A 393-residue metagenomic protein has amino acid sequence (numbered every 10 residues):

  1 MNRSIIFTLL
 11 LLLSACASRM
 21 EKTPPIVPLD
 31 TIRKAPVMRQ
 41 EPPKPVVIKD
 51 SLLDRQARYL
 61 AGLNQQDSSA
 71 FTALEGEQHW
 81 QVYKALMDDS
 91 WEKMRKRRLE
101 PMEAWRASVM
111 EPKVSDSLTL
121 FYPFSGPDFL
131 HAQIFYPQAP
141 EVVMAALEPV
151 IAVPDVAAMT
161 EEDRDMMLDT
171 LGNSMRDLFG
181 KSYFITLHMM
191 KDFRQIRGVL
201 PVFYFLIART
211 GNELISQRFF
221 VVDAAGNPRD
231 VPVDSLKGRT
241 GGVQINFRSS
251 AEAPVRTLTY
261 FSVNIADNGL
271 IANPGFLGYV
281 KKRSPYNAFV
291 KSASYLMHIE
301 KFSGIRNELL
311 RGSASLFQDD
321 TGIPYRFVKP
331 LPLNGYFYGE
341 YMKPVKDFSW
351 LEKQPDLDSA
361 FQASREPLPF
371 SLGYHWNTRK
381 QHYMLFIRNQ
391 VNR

Functional and structural regions predicted by a protein language model:
S4-L13: Sec-dependent N-terminal signal peptides
L9, D177, R197-P201, R209 (+1 more regions): Composition-driven recognition of long, C-terminal low-complexity regions enriched in serine/threonine
M20-M175, A253-R393: Non-globular targeting/processing and membrane-anchoring segments
L118, R176-I185: Glycine-rich, often proline-containing surface loops adjacent to acidic residues and nearby aromatics that form
K181-L236, G242-N246: Short helix-loop boundary/capping segments
I245-A253: Short acidic, glycine-rich loop/turn motifs
